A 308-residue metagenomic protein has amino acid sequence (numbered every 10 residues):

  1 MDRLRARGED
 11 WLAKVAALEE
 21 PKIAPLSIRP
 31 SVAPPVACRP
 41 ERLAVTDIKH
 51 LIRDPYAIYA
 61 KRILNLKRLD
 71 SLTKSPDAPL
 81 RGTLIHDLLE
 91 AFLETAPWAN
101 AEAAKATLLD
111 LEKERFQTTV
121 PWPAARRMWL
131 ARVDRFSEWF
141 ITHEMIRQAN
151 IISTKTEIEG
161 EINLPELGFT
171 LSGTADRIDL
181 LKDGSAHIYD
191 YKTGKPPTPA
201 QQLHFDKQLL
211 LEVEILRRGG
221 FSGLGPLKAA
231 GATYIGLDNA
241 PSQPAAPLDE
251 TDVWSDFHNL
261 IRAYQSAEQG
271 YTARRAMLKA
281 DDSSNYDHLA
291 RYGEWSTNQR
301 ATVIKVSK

Functional and structural regions predicted by a protein language model:
M1-A91, A276-R291, S296-K308: C-terminal, charged and often intrinsically disordered regions of DNA end-processing helicases and nucleases
S31-A33, C38-T46, N65-S75, E90-W98 (+5 more regions): Glycine- and acidic
P40, A44, I48-Y56, T73-L84 (+9 more regions): Secondary-structure capping and boundary motifs in well-ordered enzyme cores
P55-K67, L108-K113, D179-K192, Y234-G236 (+1 more regions): Active-site-adjacent bridging/hinge elements
I63, K67, L88-N100, R115-T119 (+4 more regions): A generic secondary-structure signal for well-formed alpha-helical elements
R81-E161, A245-A246, D252: A non-catalytic, helix-rich entry segment at domain boundaries
K155-G220: Non-catalytic protein-protein interaction segments used by genome-maintenance enzymes to assemble and couple activities
I215-K308: Metal-dependent nuclease catalytic regions and adjoining charged, substrate-binding loops involved in nucleic-acid end
